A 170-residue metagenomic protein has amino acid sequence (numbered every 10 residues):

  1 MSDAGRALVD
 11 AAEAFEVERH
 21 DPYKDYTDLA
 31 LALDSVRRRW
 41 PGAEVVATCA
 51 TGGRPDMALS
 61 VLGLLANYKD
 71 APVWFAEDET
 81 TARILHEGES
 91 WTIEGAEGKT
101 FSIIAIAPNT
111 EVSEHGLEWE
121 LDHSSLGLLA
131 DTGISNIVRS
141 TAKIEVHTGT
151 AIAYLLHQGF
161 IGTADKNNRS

Functional and structural regions predicted by a protein language model:
M1-K69: Acidic/Gly/His-enriched mid-domain segments of enzyme catalytic cores or analogous surface patches that mediate
E16-D21, V73-W74, G98, S102: A glycine-rich helix N-cap at a beta->alpha junction
V45, P72-V73, A151: Hydrophobic anchor at the start of a short beta-strand that flanks the dinucleotide cofactor-binding loop
T48-A50, A76, I104: Short beta-strand segments
N67-R83: Short, acidic/small-residue loops that bind anionic groups at enzyme active sites
D78, L85-S170: Long, charged alpha-helical interface segments
